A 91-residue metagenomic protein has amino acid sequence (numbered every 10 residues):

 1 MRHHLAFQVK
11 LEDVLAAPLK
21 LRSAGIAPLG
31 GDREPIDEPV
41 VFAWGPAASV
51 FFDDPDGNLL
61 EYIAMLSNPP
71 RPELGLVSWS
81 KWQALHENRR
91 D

Functional and structural regions predicted by a protein language model:
L5-P55, L59, S67-R71, W82-R90: Vicinal oxygen chelate
